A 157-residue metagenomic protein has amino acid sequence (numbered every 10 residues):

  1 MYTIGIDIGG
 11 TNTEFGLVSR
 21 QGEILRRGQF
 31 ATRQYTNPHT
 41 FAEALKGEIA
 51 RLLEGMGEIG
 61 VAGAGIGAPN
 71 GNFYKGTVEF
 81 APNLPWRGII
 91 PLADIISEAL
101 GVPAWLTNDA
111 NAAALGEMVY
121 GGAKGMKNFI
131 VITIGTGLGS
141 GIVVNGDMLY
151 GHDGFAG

Functional and structural regions predicted by a protein language model:
Y2, G16-S19, R26-Q29, T36-T40 (+3 more regions): Glycine/GP-enriched mid-protein hinge/lid loop-to-helix segment characteristic of carbohydrate kinases
T3-A68: Conserved phosphate-binding loops in N-terminal lobes of ATP-dependent enzymes of the actin/Hsp70/sugar-kinase
T11, A110-N111, F155: A generic "binding-loop/recognition-motif" signal
T11, P69-N72, G135-G137: Short glycine-rich anion-binding loops that position phosphate/pyrophosphate groups of nucleotides and phosphorylated
G22, P82-L84, M148: Glycine-rich, phosphate-binding/catalytic loops in enzymes
P38-K46, A50, G60-G63, N70-N128: Glycine-rich phosphate-binding loop and adjoining helix at the ATP-binding site of ATP-dependent phosphoryl-transfer
